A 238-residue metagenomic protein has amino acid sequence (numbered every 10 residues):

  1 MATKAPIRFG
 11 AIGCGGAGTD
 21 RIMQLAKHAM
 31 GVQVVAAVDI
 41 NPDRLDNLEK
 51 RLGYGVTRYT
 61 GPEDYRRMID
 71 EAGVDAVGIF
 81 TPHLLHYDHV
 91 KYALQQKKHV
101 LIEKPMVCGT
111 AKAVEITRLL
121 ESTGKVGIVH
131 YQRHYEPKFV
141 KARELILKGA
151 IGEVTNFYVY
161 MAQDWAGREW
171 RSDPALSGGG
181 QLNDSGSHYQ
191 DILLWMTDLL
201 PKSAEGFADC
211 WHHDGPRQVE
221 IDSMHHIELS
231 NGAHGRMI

Functional and structural regions predicted by a protein language model:
M1-G53: N-terminal Rossmann-like dinucleotide-binding module
A2, A76, P82-H83, Y87-H134 (+1 more regions): Beta-strand-loop-alpha-helix segment that lines the small-molecule cofactor/substrate pocket of alpha/beta enzymes
V32, K98, K125-V126, N231-A233: Short, well-ordered coil/turn segments that N-cap beta-strands
A36, A76, N156: Short, Asp-centered acidic motifs that coordinate Mg2+ and/or phosphate in catalytic or ligand-binding sites
N47-V56, E115-L120: Short, conserved SAM-binding/catalytic segment of Class I S-adenosyl-L-methionine-dependent methyltransferases
V56-D64: Conserved SAM-binding strand-loop segment of SAM-dependent methyltransferases
P137-V159, Q163-W165: Rossmann-like NAD(P)H-binding beta-loop-alpha module
G167-I238: Rossmann-like dinucleotide-binding domain that binds NAD(P)(H)
